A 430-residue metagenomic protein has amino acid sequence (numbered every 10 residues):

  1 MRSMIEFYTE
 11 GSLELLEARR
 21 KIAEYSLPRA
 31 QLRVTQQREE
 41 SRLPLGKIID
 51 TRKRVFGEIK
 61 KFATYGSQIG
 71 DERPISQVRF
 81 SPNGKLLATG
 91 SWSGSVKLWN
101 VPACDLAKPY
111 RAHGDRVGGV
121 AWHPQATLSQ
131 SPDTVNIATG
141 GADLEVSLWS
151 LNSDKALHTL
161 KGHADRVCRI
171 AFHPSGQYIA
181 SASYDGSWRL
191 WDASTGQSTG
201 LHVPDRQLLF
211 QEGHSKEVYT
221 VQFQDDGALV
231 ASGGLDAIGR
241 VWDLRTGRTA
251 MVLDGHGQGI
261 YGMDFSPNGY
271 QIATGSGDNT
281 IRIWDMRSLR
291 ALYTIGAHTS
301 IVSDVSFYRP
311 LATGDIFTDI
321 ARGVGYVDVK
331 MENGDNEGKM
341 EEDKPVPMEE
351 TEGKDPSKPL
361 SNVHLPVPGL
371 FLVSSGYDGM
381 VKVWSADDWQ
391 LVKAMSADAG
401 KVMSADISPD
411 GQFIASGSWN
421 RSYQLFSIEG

Functional and structural regions predicted by a protein language model:
M1-R73: Intrinsically disordered terminal extensions that flank WD40 beta-propeller domains in eukaryotic WD-repeat scaffold
Q68-I75, R111-V117, K161-V167, P204-R206 (+5 more regions): WD40/WD-repeat beta-propeller blade N-cap
P74, N83, L106, R116 (+16 more regions): WD40/WD-repeat beta-propeller blade-loop signature
R79-G84, A103, A121-T134, N152-S153 (+12 more regions): Loop/turn segments within WD40 beta-propeller blades
G90-S93, G114, T139-D143, A164 (+9 more regions): Conserved strand-to-loop turn within each blade of WD40 beta-propeller repeats
S95, L106, G114, E145-S147 (+13 more regions): A conserved positional marker within WD40/Gbeta-like beta-propeller blades
V96-W99, V120, V146-S150, I170 (+8 more regions): WD40-repeat beta-propellers
M403-G430: Blade-level signature of beta-propeller repeat domains, shared across WD40, Kelch, NHL, RCC1 and BNR/Asp-box propellers
